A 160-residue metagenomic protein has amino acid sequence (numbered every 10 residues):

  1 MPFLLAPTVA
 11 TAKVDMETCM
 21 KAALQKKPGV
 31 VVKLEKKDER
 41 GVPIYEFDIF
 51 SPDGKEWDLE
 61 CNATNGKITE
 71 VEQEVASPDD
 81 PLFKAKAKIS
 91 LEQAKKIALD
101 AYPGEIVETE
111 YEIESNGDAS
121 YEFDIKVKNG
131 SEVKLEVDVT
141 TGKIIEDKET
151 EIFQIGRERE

Functional and structural regions predicted by a protein language model:
P2-E160: Long, terminal "pre-/pro-" and other extracytoplasmic accessory regions that lie outside the mature folded/catalytic
